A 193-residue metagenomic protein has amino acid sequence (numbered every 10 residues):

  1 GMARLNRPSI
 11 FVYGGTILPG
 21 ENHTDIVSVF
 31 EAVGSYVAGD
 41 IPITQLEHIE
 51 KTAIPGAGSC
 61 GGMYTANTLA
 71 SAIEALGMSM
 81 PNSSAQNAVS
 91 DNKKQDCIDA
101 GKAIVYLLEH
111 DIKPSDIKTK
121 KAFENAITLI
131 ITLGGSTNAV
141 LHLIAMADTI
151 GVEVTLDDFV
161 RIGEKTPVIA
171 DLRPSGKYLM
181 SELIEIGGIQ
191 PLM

Functional and structural regions predicted by a protein language model:
G1, E47-K51, D158-M193: Phosphate/diphosphate-binding loops
G1-N125, L129-I130, G135, L143: Active-site cavity-forming subdomains of large catalytic enzyme subunits
P8-F11, I150-D158: Phosphate-handling active-site elements
Y13-P19, A53, M146-D148, V160-I169: Acidic, glycine-rich active-site loops and adjacent beta-strand->loop/helix elements that engage anionic groups
P81-S83, E153-D157, P191: Acidic/polar loop patches that form or flank catalytic/metal-binding clefts of enzymes that bind anionic ligands
G135-L141, L172-P174: Short acidic alpha-helix initiation/capping motifs at coil-to-helix transition points, especially at protein N-termini
L141-V152: Alpha-helical support elements that line or immediately flank enzyme active sites and cofactor-binding pockets
